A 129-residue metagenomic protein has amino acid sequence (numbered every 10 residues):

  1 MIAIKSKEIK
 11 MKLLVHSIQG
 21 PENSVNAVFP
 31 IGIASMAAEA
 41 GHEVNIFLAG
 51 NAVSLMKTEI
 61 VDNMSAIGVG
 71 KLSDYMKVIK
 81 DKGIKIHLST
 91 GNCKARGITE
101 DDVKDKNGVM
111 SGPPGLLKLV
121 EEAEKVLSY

Functional and structural regions predicted by a protein language model:
M1-K10: Short, Lys/Arg-enriched N-terminal segments with co-localized hydrophobic residues within the first ~10-30 amino acids
L13-V28, I60: Short, glycine-rich nucleotide/cofactor-binding loops
A27-A40, I46: Histidine-anchored nucleotide/phosphate-binding helix
A38, K80, V120-E121: Anion (oxyanion) recognition and catalysis
E43-A49, I86-T90: Short internal beta-strands
A52-A66: N-terminal beta-loop-helix "entrance" segment that forms/cooperates in small-molecule cofactor or anionic ligand
D62-T90: A glycine-rich helix N-cap at a beta->alpha junction
A95-E122, L127-S128: C-terminal structural segments of small proteins and small subunits
